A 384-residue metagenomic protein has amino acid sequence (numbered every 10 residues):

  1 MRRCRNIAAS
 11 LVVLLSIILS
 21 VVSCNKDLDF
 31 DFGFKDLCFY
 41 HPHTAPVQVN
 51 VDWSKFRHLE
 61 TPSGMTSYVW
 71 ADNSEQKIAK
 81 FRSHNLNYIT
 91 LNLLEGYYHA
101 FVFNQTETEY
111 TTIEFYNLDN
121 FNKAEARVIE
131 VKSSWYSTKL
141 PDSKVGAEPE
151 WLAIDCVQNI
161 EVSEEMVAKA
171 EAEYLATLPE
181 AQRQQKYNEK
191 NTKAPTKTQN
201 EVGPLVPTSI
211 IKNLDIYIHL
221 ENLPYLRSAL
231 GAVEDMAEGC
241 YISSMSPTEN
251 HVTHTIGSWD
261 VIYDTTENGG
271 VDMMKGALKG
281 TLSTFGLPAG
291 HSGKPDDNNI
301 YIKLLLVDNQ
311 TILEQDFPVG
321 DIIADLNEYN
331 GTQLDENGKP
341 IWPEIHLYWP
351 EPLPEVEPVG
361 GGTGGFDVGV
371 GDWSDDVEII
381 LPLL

Functional and structural regions predicted by a protein language model:
M1-N25: Sec-dependent bacterial lipoprotein signal peptides
I17-V51: Bacterial Sec-dependent N-terminal signal peptides
V49-P62, I218-Y225: Structural motif
G64-I113, R227-N327, L384: Tryptophan-paired
I78-P207: Short, low-hydrophobicity acidic/polar segments
I154, N159-E267: A sequence/structural signal for flexible, mid-protein segments enriched in small/helix-disrupting residues
Y301-G369: C-terminal structured domain segments
G369-L384: Short, low-complexity, Pro/Ser/Thr/Gly-rich segments in the mature regions of secreted, periplasmic
